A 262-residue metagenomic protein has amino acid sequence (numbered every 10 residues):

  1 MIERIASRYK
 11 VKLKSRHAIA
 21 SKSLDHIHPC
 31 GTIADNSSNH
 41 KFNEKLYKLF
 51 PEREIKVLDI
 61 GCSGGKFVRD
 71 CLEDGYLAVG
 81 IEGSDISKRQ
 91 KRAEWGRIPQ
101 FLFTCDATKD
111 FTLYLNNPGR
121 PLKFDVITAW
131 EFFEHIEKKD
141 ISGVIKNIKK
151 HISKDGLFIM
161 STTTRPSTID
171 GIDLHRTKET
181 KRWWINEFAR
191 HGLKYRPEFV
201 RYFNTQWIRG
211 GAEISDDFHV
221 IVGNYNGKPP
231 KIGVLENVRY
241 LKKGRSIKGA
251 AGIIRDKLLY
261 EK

Functional and structural regions predicted by a protein language model:
M1-L122, V126-W130, K139-K146, T164 (+4 more regions): Conserved N-terminal segment of class I S-adenosyl-L-methionine
I136-E137, I152-K154: Helix-to-beta-strand junctions that scaffold the AdoMet/dcAdoMet cofactor pocket in Class I SAM-dependent enzymes
D155-T163: Conserved beta-strand signature within the Rossmann-like core of class I S-adenosyl-L-methionine
P166-G171: A short acidic, helix-capping loop that chelates divalent metal ions and anchors anionic groups
L174: Axial heme c-ligation environment in periplasmic c-type cytochrome domains
H191-L193: A structural motif corresponding to the C-terminal end of an alpha-helix and its immediate exit/capping segment
